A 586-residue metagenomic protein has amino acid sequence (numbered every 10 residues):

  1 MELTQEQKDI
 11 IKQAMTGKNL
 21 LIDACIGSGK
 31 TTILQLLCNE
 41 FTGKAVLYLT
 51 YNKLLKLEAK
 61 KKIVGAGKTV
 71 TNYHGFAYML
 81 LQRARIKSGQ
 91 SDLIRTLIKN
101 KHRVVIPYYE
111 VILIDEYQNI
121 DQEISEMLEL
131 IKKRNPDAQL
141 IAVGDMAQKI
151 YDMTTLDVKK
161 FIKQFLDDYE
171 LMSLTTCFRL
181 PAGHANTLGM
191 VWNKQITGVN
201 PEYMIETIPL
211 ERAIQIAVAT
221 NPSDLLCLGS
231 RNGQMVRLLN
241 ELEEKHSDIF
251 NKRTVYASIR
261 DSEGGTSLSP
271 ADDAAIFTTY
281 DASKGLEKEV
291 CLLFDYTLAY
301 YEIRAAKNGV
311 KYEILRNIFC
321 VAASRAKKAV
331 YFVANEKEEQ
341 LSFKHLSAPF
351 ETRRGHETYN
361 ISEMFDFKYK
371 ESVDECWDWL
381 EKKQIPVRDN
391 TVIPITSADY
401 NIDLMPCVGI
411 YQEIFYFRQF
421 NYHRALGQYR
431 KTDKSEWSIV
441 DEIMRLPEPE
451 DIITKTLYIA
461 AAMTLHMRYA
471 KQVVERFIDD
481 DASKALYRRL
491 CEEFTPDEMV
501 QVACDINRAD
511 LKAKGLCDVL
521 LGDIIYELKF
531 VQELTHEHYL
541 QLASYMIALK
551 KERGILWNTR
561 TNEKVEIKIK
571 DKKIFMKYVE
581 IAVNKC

Functional and structural regions predicted by a protein language model:
E2-K8, T16-K44, T50-L57, K61 (+6 more regions): Conserved helicase motor core of SF1/SF2 NTP-dependent helicases
A14, D92-E110, K133-R134, E287: Short basic/glycine-enriched coil/helix segment immediately N-terminal to the Walker B
C38, L346-L516: Metal-dependent nuclease catalytic cores that hydrolyze phosphodiester bonds in DNA/RNA, characterized by
K68-T71, H246-E263: Conserved RecA-like helicase motor-core motifs
N72-D92, F494-P496: Conserved P-loop NTPase mechanochemical-coupling segment
K307-V310, R316-V321, K327-P386, K577-E580 (+1 more regions): Helicase C-terminal subdomain and adjacent C-terminal extension
V321-K328, M546-E552: Arginine/glycine-rich "motif VI" loop of SF2 helicases in the C-terminal RecA-like domain
A334, E338, I506-E580: Nucleic-acid nuclease catalytic cores
